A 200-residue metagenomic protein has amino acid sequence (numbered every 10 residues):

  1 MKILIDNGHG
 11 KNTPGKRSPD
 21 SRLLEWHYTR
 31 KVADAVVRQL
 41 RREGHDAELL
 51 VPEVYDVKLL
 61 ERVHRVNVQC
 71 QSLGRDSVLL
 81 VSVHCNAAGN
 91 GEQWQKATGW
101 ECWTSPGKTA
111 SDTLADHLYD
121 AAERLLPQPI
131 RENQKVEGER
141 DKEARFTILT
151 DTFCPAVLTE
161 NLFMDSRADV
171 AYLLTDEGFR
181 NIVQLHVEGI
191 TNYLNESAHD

Functional and structural regions predicted by a protein language model:
M1-R65, G89, K96-T98: Active-site histidine-acidic residue metal-binding/catalytic motifs, centered on HxH/HExxH-like signatures
L4-D6, R17, L23, S72-L73 (+3 more regions): Active-site-adjacent mobile loop/cap segments within catalytic or ligand-binding domains
G10-K11, E53-V57, C85-G91, G107-A110 (+3 more regions): Solvent-exposed loop/turn segments at secondary-structure junctions within structured extracellular/periplasmic domains
L23-K31, D56-L60, K108-T113, L173-N181: Soluble non-cytosolic domains of exported or imported proteins
A33, V37, L60-V63, D112-Y119 (+3 more regions): Extracytoplasmic/secreted envelope proteins and their assembly/folding machinery, especially bacterial periplasmic
D46-E48, V78, P129-I130, A156-T159: Hydrophobic anchor at the start of a short beta-strand that flanks the dinucleotide cofactor-binding loop
V63-R75: Short, well-structured alpha-helical segments in soluble
S111-G138: Active-site-adjacent substrate-binding region of metalloamidase/peptidase-like peptide-processing proteins
